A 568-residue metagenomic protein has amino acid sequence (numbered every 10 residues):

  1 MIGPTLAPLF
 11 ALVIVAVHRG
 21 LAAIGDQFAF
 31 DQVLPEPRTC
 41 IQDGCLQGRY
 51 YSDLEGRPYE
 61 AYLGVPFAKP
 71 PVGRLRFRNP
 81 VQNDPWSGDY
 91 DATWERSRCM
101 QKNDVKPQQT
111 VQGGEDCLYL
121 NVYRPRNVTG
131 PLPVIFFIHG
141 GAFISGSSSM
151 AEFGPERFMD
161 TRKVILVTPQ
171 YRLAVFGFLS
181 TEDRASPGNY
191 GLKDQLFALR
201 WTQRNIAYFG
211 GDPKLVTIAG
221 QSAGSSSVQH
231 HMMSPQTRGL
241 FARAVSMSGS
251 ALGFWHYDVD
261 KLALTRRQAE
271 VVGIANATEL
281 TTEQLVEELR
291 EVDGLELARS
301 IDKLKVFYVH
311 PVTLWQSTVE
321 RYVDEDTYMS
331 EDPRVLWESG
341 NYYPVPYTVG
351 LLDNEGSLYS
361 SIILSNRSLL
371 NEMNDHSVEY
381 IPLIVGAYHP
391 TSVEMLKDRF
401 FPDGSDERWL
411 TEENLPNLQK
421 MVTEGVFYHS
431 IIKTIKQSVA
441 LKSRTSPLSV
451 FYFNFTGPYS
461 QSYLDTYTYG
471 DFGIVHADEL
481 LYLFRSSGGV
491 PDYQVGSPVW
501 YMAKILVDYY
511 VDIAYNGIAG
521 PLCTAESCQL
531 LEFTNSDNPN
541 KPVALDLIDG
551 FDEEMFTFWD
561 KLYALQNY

Functional and structural regions predicted by a protein language model:
M1-V13, V17: Classical eukaryotic N-terminal signal peptides for Sec-dependent ER targeting/secretion, especially the positively
G3, V17-L192, P213, S487-L506 (+4 more regions): Non-catalytic accessory segments of hydrolases
I24, V105-V286, W337-S360: Serine-hydrolase-like catalytic core of hydrolytic proteins
E60, G114-L118, K193-L196, R200 (+6 more regions): A structural signal for well-ordered alpha-helical segments within the folded catalytic domains of diverse enzymes
I135, L196-L199, Q203, Q229-M232 (+9 more regions): Non-transmembrane alpha-helical segments in soluble domains of secreted/periplasmic/extracellular proteins
G140-A142, S222-G224, G294-E296, F455-Y459 (+1 more regions): Short, internal active-site loops enriched in acidic
R172, A219-A223, F451-Y459, P521-T534: Short, solvent-exposed turn/loop segments enriched in Gly/Ser/Thr/Pro and often Arg
L295-W500: Substrate-gating cap/lid region and adjacent catalytic-acid/histidine neighborhood within extracellular/lumenal
